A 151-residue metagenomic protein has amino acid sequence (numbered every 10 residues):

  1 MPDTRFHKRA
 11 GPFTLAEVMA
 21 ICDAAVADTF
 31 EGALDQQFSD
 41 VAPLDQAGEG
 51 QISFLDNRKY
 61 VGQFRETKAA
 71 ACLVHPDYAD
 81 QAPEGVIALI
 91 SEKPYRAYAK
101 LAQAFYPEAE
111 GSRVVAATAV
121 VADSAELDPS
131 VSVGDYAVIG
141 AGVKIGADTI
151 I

Functional and structural regions predicted by a protein language model:
M1-T118: Terminal amphipathic alpha-helical/low-complexity segments used for targeting or macromolecular assembly
F54, V114-I151: Structural signal for interior beta-strand "rungs" in well-ordered beta-sheet cores of soluble enzyme domains
